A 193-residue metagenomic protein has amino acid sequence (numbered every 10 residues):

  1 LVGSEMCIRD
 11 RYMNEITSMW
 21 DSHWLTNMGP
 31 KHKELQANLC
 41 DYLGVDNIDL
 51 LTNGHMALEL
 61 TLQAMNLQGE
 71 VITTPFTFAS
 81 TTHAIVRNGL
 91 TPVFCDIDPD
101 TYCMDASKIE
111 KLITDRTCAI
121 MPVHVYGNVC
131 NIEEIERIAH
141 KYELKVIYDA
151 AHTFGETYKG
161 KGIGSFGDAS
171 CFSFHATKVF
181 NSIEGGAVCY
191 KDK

Functional and structural regions predicted by a protein language model:
L1-I8: Short, small-residue-biased leader/transition segments that mark boundaries at the very start of proteins
V2, L43, N66, D115 (+2 more regions): Structured loop/turn residues at beta-strand edges in well-structured enzyme cores
D10, N14-D21, P30-G44, S107-D115 (+2 more regions): Replace "anionic and nucleotidyl ligands
M28-E70, F76, H83-N88, F94-D96 (+1 more regions): Phosphate-binding glycine-rich loop
Q63-A150, T157: PLP-dependent aminotransferase-like
Y148-S182: Conserved active-site segment immediately N-terminal to the catalytic lysine that forms the internal aldimine
F172-S173, A187-D192: Short beta-strand-to-turn element immediately C-terminal to the catalytic PLP-Schiff-base lysine in fold type I
